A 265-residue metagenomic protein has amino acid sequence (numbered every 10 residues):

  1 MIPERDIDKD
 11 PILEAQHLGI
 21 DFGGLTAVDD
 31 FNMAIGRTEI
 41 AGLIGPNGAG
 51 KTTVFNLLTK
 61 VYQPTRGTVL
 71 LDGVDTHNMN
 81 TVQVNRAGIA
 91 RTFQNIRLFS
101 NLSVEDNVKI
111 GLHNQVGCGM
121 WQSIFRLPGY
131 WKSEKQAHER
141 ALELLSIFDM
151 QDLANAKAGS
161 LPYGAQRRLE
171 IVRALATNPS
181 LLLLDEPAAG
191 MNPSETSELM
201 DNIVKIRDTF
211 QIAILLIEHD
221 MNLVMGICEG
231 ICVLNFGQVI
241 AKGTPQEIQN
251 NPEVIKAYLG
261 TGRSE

Functional and structural regions predicted by a protein language model:
M1-E265: Glycine-rich phosphate-binding loops of nucleotide-dependent enzymes
